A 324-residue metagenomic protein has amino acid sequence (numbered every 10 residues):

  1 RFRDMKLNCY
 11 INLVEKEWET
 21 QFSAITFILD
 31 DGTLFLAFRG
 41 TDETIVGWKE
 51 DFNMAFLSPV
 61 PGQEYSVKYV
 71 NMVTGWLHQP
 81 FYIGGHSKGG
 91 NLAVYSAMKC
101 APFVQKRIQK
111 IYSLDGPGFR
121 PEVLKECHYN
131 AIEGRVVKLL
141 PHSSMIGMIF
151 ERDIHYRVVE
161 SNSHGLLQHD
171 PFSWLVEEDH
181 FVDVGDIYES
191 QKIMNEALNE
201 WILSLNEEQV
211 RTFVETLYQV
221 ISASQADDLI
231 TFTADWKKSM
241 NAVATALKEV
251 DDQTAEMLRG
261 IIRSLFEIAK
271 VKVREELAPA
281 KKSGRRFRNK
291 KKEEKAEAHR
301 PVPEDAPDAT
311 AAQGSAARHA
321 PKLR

Functional and structural regions predicted by a protein language model:
R1-L34, F38-P80, A101-E304, D308 (+1 more regions): Alpha/beta hydrolase fold serine-hydrolase catalytic domain that processes acyl esters and thioesters
G85-G89, A93: Gly/Ala-rich beta-loop-alpha elbow adjacent to hydrolase catalytic centers
A93-A101: Short glycine-enriched nucleophile-adjacent loop and the immediately C-terminal alpha-helix near the catalytic center
